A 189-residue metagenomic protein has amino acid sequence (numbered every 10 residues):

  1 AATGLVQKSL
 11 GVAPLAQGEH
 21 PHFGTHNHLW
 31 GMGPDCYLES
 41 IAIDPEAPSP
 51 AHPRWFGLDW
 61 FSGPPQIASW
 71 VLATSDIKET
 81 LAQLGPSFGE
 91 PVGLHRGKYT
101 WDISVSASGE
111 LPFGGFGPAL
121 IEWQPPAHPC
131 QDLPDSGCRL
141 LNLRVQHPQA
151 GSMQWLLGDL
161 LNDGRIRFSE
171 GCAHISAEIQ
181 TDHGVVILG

Functional and structural regions predicted by a protein language model:
A1-A13, G31-G189: Glyoxalase I/VOC metalloenzyme domain signal
A13-H20: Conserved catalytic-core motifs of GNAT/GCN5-like acyltransferases
P21-H26: Beta-rich nucleic-acid/ligand-interaction surfaces
